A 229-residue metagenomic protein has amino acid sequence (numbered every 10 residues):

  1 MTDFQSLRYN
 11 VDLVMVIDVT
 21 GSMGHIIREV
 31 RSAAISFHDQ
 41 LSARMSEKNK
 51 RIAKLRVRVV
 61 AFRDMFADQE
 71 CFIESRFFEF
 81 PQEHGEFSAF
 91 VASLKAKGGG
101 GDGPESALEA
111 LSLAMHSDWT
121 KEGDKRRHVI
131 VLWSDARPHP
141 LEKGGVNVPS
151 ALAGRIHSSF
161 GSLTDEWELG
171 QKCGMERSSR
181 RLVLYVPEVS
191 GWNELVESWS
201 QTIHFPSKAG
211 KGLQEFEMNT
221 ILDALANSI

Functional and structural regions predicted by a protein language model:
T2-R8, S46-R51, A114-H128, C173-M175: Surface-exposed acidic, glycine-flexible loop patches that form ligand/cofactor-binding and adhesion interfaces
Q5-S6, W199-I229: C-terminal "exit" segments of structured domains
L7-S75, L111-L113, I130-V131, Y185-V186: Von Willebrand factor
M23-A34, G100-E109, I156-S162, Q214 (+1 more regions): Phosphate/oxyanion-binding active-site loops and adjacent basic polyanion-contact surfaces
M23-I26, D68-C71, G123, P138-K143 (+2 more regions): Extracytoplasmic/secreted cell-surface and envelope-processing proteins
I35, D39-A43, A96, S112-T120 (+1 more regions): Sec-exported extracytoplasmic/periplasmic mature domains
R76-V129, P138: Von Willebrand factor
A136-W199: VWA/integrin I-like adhesion module and closely mimicked acidic/polar interface patches used
